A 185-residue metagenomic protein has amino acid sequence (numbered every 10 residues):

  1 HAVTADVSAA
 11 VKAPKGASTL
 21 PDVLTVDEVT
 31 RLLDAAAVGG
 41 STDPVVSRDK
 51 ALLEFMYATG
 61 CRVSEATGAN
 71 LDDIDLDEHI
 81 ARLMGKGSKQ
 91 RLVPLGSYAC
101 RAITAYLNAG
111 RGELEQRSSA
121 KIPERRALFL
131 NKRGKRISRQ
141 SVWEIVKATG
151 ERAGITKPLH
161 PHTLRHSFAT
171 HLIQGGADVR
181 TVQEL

Functional and structural regions predicted by a protein language model:
H1-L185: Conserved catalytic core of the tyrosine transesterase superfamily
